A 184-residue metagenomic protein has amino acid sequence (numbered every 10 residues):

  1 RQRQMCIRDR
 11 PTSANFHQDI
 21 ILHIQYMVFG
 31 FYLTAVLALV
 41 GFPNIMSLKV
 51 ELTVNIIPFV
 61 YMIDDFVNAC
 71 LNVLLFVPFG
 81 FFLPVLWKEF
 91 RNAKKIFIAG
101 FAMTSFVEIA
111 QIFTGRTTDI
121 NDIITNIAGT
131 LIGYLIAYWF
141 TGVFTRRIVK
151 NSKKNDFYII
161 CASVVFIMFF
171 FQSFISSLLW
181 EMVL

Functional and structural regions predicted by a protein language model:
Q2-I7: Short, small-residue-biased leader/transition segments that mark boundaries at the very start of proteins
T12-I24, L86-A93, F144-K153: Membrane-interface helix-boundary motifs at transmembrane edges
F29-A38, N92-T114, I127: Small-polar-interrupted transmembrane alpha-helices in polytopic inner-membrane proteins
L33-V50: Transmembrane alpha-helix/helix-exit interface in multi-pass inner-membrane proteins
K49-M62: Juxtamembrane membrane-water interface segments that cap and precede transmembrane helices
F59-F81, I120-A128, I132: Membrane-interface loop-to-helix entry segments
M103-I132, S177-L184: Interfacial helix-loop-helix junctions of multi-pass membrane proteins
D156-L178: Final/C-terminal transmembrane alpha-helix of multipass membrane proteins
